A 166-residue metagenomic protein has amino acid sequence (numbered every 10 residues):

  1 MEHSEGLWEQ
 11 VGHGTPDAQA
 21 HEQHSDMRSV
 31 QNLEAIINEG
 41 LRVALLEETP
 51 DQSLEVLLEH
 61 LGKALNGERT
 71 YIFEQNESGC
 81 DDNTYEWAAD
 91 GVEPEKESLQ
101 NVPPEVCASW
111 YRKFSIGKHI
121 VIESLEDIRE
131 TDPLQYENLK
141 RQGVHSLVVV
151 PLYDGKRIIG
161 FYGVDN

Functional and structural regions predicted by a protein language model:
E2-Q52, K63: Signal-transmission linkers at sensory-effector interfaces
V43-E86, E93-P94: Helix-loop-beta substructure at the N-terminus of cytosolic sensory domains that couple signal/ligand detection
G67, L134, L147, I159: Short coil/loop residues immediately preceding or within conserved phosphate-binding loops of NTP-utilizing enzyme
Y71-F73, V148, G163: Conserved beta-strand cores of small sensory beta-sandwich domains that regulate signal transduction, primarily PAS/PAC
V92-E130, L134-K140, V148: Regulatory sensory and allosteric helical modules in signal-transduction proteins and certain transcription factors
L125, G160-N166: Short beta-strand-to-loop transition segments that serve as allosteric relay/switch motifs in sensory/regulatory domains
H145-Y153: A short, aliphatic-rich beta-strand micro-motif
